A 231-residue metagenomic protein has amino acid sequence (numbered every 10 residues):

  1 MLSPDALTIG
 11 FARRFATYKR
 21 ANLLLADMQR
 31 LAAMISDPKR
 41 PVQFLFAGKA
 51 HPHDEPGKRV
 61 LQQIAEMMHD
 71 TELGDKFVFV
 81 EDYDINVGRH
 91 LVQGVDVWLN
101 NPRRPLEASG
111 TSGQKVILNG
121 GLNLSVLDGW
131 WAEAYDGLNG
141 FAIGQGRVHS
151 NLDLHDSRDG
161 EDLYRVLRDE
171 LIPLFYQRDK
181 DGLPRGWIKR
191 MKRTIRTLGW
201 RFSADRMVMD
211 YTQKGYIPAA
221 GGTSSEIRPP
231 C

Functional and structural regions predicted by a protein language model:
M1, E66-E72, E133-Y135: Short, conserved catalytic or adaptor-binding loops enriched in Gly and charged residues
M1-T8, I35-K39: Nucleotide-sugar donor-binding and catalytic loop/hinge architecture of NDP-sugar-dependent glycosyltransferases
P4-K19: Conserved donor-binding/catalytic core segment of Leloir-type glycosyltransferases
G10-R13, Q43-G48, F79-V80, T212: Short beta-strand segments
R14-T17, K49-P52, D84-I85, R104-P105 (+2 more regions): Short, solvent-exposed loop/turn segments at secondary-structure junctions
A16-A32: A conserved mid-protein helix/loop that constitutes part of the nucleotide-sugar donor-binding site
A32-S36, R40-Q43, V92-A219, T223-E226: Catalytic binding pocket for nucleotide-activated donors in carbohydrate/polymer assembly enzymes
I35, F46-R89, V95: Nucleotide-activated donor-binding/catalytic signature segment of Leloir-type glycosyltransferases, i.e., the conserved
